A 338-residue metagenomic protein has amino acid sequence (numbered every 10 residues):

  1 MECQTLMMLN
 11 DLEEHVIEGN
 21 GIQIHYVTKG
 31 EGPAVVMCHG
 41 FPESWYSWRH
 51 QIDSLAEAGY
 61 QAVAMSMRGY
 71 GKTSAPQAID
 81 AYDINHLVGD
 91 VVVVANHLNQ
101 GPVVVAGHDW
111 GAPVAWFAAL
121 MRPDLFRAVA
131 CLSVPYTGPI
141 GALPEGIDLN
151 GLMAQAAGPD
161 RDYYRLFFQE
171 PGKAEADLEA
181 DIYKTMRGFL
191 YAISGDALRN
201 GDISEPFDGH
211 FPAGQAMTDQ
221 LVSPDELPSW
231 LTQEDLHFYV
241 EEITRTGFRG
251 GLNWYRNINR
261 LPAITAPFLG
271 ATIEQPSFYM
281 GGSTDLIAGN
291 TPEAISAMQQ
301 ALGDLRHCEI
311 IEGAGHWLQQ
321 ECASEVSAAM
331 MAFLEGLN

Functional and structural regions predicted by a protein language model:
C3-L12, Y70-A106, W110-R306: Flexible "cap/lid" subdomain of the alpha/beta-hydrolase fold that forms the substrate-access gate
E13-G19: Short acidic-hydrophobic surface loop/beta-edge motif
G19-T28: A short loop-to-beta-strand scaffold at the N-terminal edge of the catalytic core in hydrolase folds
V27-A75, V94, H108: Conserved HGGG/HGGXW glycine-rich cap/lid loop of the alpha/beta-hydrolase fold
G30, L98-G101, L337: Glycine-rich phosphate-binding loop signature in dinucleotide/nucleotide-binding domains
R49, W116-L120, S327, M331: Short, hydrophobic alpha-helix immediately C-terminal to the catalytic nucleophile
L305-N338: Catalytic active-site module of serine/aspartate enzymes centered on a nucleophile-bearing elbow/loop
